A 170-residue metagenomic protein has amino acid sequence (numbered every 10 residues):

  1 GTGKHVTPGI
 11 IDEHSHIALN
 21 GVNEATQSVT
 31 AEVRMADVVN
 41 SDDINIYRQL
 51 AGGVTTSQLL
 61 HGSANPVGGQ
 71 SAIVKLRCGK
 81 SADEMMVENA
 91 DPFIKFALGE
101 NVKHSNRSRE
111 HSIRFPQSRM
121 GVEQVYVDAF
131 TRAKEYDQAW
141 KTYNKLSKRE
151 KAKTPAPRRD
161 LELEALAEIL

Functional and structural regions predicted by a protein language model:
G1-A36, A51: Replace "His-x-His-based motif
I17-A18, N40, A64: A short acidic, glycine/proline-enriched capping/turn motif at secondary-structure boundaries, especially helix N-cap
N23, Q27, A36-D43, P116-M120: Soluble non-cytosolic domains of exported or imported proteins
L50-L170: Polyanionic/metal-chelating signatures
